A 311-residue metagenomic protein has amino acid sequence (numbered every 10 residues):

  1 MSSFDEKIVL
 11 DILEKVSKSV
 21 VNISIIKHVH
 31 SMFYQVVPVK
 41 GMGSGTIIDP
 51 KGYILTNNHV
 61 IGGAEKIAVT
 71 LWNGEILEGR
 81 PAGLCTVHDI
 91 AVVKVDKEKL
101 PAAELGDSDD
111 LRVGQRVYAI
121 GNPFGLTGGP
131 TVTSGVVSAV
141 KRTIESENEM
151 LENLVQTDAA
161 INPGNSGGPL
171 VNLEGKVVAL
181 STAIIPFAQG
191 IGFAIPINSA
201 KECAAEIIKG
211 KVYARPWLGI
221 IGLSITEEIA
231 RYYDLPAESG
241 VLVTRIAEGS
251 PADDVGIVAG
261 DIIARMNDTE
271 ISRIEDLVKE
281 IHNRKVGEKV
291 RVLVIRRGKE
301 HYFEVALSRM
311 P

Functional and structural regions predicted by a protein language model:
M1-R231, A237-S239, H282, R309-P311: Serine-dependent protease modules
V60, D107, F193, R245 (+2 more regions): A structural signal for short, well-ordered beta-strand elements
K94, A205-A214, I229, D254-V258 (+2 more regions): PDZ-domain C-terminal substructure recognizer with occasional recognition of PDZ-binding tails
K97-A102, V243-A247, I271-E275: Short, structured beta-strand/loop micro-motifs enriched in basic residues and often containing a Trp
S166-P169, T226-D234, A247-R265: PDZ/PDZ-like domain micro-motif
G168-V171, L242-R245, R291-V294: Cytosolic beta-strand hydrophobic patch enriched in CBS
